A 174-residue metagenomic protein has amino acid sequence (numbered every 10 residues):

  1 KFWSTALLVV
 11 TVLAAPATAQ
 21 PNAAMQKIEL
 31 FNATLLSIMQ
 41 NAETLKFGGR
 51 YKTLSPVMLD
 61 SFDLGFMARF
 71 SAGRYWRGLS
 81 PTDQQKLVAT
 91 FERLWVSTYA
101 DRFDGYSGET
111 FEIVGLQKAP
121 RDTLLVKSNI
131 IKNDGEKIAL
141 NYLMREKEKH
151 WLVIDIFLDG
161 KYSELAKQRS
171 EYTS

Functional and structural regions predicted by a protein language model:
S4-A14: Bacterial N-terminal signal peptides
A15-Q20: Sec/Tat signal peptide C-region and signal peptidase I cleavage site
P21-Y99: Early exported N-terminus immediately downstream of N-terminal targeting peptides
W76, R93-L94, K118, K132 (+1 more regions): Solvent-exposed loop/turn segments at secondary-structure junctions within structured extracellular/periplasmic domains
V96-I138: Surface-exposed, charged secondary-structure patches
K137-A166: Short beta-strand edge/turn micro-motifs at domain boundaries
